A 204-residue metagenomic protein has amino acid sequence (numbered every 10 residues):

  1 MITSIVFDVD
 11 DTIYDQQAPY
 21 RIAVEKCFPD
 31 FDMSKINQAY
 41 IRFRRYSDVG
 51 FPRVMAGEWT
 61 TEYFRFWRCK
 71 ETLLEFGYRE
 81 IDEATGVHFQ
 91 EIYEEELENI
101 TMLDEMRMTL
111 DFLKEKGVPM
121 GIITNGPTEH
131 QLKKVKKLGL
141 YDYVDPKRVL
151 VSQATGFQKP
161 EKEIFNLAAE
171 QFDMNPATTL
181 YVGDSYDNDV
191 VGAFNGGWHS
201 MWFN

Functional and structural regions predicted by a protein language model:
I2-V9, I13-D104: N-terminal helical cap/lid subdomain that shapes the substrate entry/recognition surface in HAD-like hydrolases
V6-D8, I123, V182-G183: Generic enzyme active-site microenvironment
R21-E25, L138-L140, A168, G197-S200: Glycine-rich, phosphate-binding/catalytic loops in enzymes
H88-I100, M106-L138, V149-S152: Substrate-recognition element of Asp-dependent hydrolases with the DxDx(T/V) motif
N99-T101, P127-L180, N188: Substrate-recognition "cap/lid" segment bordering the active-site pocket of phosphatases
V118, M174, W198: Short glycine/serine/threonine/alanine-rich loop segments
T178-N204: Acidic, Mg2+-coordinating phosphoryl-transfer loop and its flanking beta/alpha structural elements, shared across
